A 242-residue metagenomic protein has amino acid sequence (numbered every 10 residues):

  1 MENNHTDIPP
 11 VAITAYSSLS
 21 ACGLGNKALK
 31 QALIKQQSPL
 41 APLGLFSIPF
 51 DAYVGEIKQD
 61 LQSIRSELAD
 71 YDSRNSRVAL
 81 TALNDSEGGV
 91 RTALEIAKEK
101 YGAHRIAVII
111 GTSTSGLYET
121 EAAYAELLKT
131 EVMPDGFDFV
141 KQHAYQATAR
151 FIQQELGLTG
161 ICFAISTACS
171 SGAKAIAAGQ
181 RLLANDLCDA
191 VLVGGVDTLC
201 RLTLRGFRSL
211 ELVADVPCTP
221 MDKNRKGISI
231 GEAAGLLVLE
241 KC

Functional and structural regions predicted by a protein language model:
M1-G160, C200, R208-S229, G235-C242: Conserved "HGTGT" condensation-loop signature of ketosynthase/thiolase-family condensing enzymes that catalyze
A103, C188-D189: Short, high-confidence coil segments that cap the C-terminus of an alpha-helix and link into the following beta-strand
Q153-G157, Q180-L187: Alpha-helix C-terminal capping segments
I161-T167: Short loop-beta-helix segment that forms the pyridoxal 5′-phosphate
G172: Short conserved active-site loop signatures built around small residues
A175: Active-site histidine-anchored catalytic micro-motif
A190, G195-L199: Glycine-rich anion/phosphate-binding loop at the beta-strand->alpha-helix junction
